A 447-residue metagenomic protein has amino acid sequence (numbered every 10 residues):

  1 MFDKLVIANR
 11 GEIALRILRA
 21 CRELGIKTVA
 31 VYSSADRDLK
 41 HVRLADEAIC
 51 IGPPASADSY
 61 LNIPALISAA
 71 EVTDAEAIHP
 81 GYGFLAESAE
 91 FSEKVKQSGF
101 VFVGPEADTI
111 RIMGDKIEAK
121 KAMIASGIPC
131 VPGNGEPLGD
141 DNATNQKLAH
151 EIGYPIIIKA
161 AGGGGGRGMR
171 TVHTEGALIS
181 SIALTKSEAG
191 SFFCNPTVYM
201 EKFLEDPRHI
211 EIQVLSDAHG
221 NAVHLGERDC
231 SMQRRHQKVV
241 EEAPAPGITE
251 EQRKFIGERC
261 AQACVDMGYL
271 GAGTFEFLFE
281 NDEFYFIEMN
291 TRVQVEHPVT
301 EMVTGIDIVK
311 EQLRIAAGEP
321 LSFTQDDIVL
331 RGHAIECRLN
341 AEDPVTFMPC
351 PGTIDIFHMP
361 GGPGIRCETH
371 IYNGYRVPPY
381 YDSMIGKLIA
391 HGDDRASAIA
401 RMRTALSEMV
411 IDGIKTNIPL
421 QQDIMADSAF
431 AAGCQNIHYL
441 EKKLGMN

Functional and structural regions predicted by a protein language model:
M1-F275, F279-N290, Q294: N-terminal beta-alpha lobe that positions the nucleotide/phosphoryl donor in ATP/NTP-coupled carboxylate activation
P298-N447: Catalytic cores of soluble metabolic enzymes centered on carboxylation/carboxyl-transfer
